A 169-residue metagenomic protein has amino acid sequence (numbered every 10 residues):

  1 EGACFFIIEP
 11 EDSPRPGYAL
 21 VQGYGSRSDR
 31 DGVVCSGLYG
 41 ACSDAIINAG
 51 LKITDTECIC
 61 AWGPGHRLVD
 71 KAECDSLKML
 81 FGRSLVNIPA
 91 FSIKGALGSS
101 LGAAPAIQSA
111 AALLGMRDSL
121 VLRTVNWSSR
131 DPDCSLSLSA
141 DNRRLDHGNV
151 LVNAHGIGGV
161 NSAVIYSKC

Functional and structural regions predicted by a protein language model:
E1-L51, E57-C58: Condensing-enzyme catalytic core mediating Claisen C-C bond formation in acyl metabolism
E1-S13, G102-C169: Conserved beta-strand-centric core segments of catalytic alpha/beta enzyme folds
I8, Q22, K78, F91 (+1 more regions): Residue-level detector of conserved, well-ordered beta-strand and adjacent loop positions that form binding/recognition
G23-C35, C60-K71, N87-L136: Acyl-CoA/ACP chain-elongation machinery
G37, A41-G50, S76, L80 (+3 more regions): Stable alpha-helical structural segments in soluble proteins, enriched in small hydrophobic residues
I53-D55, L85-N87: Short acidic capping loops at alpha-helix termini that bridge into adjacent secondary structure
D55-T56, H147: Local beta-strand N-terminus motif with an aromatic residue
V69-R83: Active-site-proximal gating segment of KS-fold condensing enzymes and close homologs
